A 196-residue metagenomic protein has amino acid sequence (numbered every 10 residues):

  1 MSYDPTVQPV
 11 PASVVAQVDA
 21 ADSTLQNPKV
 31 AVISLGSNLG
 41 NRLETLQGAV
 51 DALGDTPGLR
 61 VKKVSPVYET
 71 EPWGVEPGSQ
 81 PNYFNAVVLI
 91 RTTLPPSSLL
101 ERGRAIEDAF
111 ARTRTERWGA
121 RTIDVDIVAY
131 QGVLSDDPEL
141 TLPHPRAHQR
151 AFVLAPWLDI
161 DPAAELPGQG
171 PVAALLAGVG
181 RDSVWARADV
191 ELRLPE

Functional and structural regions predicted by a protein language model:
S2-A16, W73-F84, L94-E196: Flexible, gly/pro- and Lys/Arg-enriched active-site loops
S2-V10, V15-Q47, G58-L59: Extended accessory regions or peripheral subdomains of proteins
S23-G36, Y68-G74, L94-E101: Short N-terminal helix-initiation segments at or just after the protein's N-terminus
L35, V64, A86-V88, V125-A129: A structural signal for short, well-ordered beta-strand segments
R42, A49, L99-R102: Hydrophobic side chains in well-ordered alpha-helices
Q47-D51, R104-E107: Generic solvent-exposed, charged/amphipathic alpha-helical segments that serve as macromolecular interface scaffolds
G48, L53-P95: Short, surface-exposed acidic-centric catalytic microdomains
